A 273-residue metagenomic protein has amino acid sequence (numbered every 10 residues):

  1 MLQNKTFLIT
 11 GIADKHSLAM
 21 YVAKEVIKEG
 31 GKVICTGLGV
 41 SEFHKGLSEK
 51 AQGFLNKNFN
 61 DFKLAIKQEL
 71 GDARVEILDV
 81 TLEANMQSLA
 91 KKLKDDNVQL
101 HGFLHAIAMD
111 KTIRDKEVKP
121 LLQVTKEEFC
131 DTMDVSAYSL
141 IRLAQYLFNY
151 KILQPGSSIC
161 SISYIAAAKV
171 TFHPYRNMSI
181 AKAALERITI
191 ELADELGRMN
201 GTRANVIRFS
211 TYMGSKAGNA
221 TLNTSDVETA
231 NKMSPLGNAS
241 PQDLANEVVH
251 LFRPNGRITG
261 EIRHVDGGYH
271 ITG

Functional and structural regions predicted by a protein language model:
L2-E127, N219: Short-chain dehydrogenase/reductase
I9, L104, C160, T202-I207 (+2 more regions): Hydrophobic structural elements of the Rossmann-like NAD(P)H-binding subdomain that define the short-chain
G11-L18, L38-V40, A108-M199, R208-M213 (+2 more regions): Catalytic loop of short-chain dehydrogenase/reductase
V26, L196, L251: Aromatic pocket-lining residues of Rossmann-like dinucleotide-binding sites
K32, Q99, S158, R203-N205: Structural signature of beta-strand start/N-cap positions in the alpha/beta core of ABC transporter nucleotide-binding
S48, R176, E195, M199 (+2 more regions): A glycine/serine/threonine-rich, flexible loop-to-helix segment that serves as the NAD(P) cofactor-binding "lid"
A90, L140, A144-Q145, T189-I190 (+2 more regions): Short-chain dehydrogenase/reductase
Y138, V206, T224-G268: C-terminal helical subdomain
